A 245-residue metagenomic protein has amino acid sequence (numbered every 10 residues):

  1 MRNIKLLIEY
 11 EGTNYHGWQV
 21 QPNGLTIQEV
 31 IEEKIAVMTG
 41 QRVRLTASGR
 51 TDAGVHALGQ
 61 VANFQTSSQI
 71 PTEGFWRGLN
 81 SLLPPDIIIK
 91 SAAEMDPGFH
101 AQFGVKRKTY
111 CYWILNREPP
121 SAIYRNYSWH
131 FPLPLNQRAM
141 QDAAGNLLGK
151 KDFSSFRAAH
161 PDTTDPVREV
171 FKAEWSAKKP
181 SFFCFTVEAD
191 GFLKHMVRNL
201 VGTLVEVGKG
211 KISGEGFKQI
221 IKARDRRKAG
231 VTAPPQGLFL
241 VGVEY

Functional and structural regions predicted by a protein language model:
M1-Y245: Structured-RNA-binding interfaces characteristic of tRNA pseudouridine synthases
